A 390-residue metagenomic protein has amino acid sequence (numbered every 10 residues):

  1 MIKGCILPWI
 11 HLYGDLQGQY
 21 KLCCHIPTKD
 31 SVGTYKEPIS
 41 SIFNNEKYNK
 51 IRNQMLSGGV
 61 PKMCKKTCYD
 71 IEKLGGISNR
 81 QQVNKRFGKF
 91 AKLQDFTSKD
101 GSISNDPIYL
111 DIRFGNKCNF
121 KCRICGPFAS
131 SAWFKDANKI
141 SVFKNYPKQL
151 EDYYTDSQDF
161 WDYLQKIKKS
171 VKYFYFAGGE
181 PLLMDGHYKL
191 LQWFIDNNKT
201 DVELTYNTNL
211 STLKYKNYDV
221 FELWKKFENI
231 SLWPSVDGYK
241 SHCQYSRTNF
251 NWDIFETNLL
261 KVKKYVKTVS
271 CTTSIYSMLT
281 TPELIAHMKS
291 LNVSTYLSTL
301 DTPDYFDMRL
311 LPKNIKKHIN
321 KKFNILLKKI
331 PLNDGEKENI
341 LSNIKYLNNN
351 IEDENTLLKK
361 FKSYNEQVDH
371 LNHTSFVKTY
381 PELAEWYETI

Functional and structural regions predicted by a protein language model:
M1-E151, I167-K169, G335-I390: N-terminal pre-core extensions flanking Radical SAM catalytic domains
Q17, T205, F227-V236, W252-T389: Conserved C-terminal portion of the radical SAM core fold that forms the substrate/S-adenosylmethionine-binding
S40, K65, C122, Q165 (+3 more regions): Non-transmembrane alpha-helical segments in soluble domains of secreted/periplasmic/extracellular proteins
P107-K117, F128-D156, K169-D185, N197-K216 (+3 more regions): Core AdoMet radical
L110, F160-Y163, I167, L190 (+3 more regions): Alpha-helical packing segments of well-folded alpha/beta enzyme cores
F143-Q158, K169-F174, L190-L191, D196 (+2 more regions): Eukaryote-biased activation of long, low-complexity terminal tails and linkers
D162-I167, L191-N197, F221-K225: Leucine-rich repeat
Y188-Q192, Y215-L223, T280-L284: Distinct, well-ordered alpha-helical segments
